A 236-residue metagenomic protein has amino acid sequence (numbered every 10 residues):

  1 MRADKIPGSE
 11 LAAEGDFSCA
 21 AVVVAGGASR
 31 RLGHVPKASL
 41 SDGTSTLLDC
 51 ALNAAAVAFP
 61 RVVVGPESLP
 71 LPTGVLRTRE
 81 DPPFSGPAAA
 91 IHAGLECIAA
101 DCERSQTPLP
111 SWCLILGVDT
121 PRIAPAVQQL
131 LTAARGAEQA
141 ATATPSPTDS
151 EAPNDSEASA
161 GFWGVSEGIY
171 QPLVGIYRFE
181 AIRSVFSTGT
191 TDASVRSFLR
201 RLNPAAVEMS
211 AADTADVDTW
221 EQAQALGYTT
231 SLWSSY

Functional and structural regions predicted by a protein language model:
R2, P7-A193, S197-D213, W220-E221 (+1 more regions): Nucleotide and nucleotide-moiety/phosphate-recognizing core
